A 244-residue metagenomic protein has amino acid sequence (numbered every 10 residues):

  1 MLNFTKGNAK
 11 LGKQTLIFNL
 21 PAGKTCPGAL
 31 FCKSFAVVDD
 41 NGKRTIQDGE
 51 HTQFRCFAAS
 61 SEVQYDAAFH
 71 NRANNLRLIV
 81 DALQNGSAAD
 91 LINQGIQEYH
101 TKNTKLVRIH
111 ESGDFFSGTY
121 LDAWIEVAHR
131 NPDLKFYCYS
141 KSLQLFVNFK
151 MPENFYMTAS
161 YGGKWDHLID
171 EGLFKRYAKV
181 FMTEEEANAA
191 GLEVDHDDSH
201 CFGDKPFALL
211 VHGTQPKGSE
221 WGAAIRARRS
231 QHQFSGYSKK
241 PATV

Functional and structural regions predicted by a protein language model:
M1-V244: Class I S-adenosyl-L-methionine
